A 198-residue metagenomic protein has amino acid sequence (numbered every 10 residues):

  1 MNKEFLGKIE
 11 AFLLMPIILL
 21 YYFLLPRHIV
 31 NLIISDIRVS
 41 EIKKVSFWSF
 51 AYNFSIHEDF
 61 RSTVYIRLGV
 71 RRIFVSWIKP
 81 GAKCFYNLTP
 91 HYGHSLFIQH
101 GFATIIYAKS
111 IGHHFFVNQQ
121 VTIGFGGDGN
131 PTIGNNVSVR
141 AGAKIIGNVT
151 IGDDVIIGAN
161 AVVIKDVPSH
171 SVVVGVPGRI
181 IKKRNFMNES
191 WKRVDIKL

Functional and structural regions predicted by a protein language model:
M1-A82, N188-L198: Terminal amphipathic alpha-helical/low-complexity segments used for targeting or macromolecular assembly
K79-I181, F186: Structural signal for interior beta-strand "rungs" in well-ordered beta-sheet cores of soluble enzyme domains
